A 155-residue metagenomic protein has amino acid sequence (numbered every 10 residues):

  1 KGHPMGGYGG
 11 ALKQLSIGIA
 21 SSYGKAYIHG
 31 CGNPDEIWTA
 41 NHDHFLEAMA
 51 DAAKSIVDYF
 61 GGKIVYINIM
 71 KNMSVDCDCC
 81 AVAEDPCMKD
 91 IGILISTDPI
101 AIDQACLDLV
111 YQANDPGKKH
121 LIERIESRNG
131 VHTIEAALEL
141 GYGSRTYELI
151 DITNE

Functional and structural regions predicted by a protein language model:
K1-E155: Extended, low-polarity segments enriched in aliphatic/aromatic residues
